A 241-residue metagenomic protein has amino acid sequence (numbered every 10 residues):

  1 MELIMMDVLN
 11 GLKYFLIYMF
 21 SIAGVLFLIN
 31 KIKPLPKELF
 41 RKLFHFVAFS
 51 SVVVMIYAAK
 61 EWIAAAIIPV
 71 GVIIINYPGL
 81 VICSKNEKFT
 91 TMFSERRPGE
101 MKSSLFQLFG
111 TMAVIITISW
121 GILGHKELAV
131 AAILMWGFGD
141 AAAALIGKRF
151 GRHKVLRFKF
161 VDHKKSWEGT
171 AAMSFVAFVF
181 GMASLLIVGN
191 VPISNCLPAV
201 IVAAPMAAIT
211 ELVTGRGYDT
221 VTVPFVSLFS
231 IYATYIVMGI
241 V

Functional and structural regions predicted by a protein language model:
E2-L9, L16, V25-A65, N76-F180 (+3 more regions): Interhelical loop and helix-boundary elements at the membrane-water interface of polytopic inner-membrane proteins
I22: Glycine/aspartate-rich loop-and-adjacent alpha/beta segment that forms the canonical ThDP
V70-N76: Alpha-helical membrane segments and adjacent membrane-interface helices in multi-pass membrane proteins
G239-V241: Membrane-interface junctions at the ends of membrane-embedded or membrane-associated helices
